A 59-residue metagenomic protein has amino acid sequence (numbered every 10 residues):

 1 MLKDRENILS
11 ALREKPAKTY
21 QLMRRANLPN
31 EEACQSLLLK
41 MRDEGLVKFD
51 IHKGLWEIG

Functional and structural regions predicted by a protein language model:
M1-L2, F49-G59: Short, cationic-aromatic polyanion-contact patches
M1-L9, E31: Short, leucine-enriched amphipathic alpha-helices that occur as contiguous helical runs
A11-K15: Short helix-to-turn junction characteristic of helix-turn-helix DNA-binding domains, especially the helix
P16-A26: Short acidic, hydrophobic short linear motifs in intrinsically disordered regions
R25, S36, G54-L55: Residue-level "edge-of-site" marker
P29-K40: Short amphipathic alpha-helical interaction segments
G45: Glycine-centered, phosphate/nucleic-acid-interacting loop/turn motifs that mediate DNA/RNA or nucleotide
